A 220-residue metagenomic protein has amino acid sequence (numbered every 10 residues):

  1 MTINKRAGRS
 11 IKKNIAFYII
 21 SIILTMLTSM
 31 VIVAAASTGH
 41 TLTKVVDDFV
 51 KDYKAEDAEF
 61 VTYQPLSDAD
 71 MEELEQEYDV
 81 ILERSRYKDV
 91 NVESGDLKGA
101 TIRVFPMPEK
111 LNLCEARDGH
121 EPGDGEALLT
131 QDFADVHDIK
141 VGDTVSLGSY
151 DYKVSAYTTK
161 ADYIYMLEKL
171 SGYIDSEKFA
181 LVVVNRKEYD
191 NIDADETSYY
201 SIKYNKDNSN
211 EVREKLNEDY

Functional and structural regions predicted by a protein language model:
M1-Y220: Membrane transport/envelope proteins' first extracytoplasmic loop
